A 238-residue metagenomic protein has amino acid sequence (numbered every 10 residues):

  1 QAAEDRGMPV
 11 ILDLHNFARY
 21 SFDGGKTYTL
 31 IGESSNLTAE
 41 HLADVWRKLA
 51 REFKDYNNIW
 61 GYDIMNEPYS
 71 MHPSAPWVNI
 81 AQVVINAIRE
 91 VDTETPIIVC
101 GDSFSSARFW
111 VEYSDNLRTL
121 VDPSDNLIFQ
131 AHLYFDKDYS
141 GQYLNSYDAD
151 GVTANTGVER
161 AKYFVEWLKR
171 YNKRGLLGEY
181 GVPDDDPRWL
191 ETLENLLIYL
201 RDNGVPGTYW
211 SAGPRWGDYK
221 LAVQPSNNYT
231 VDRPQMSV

Functional and structural regions predicted by a protein language model:
Q1-F53: Substrate-binding cleft of extracellular glycoside hydrolase catalytic domains
V10-L12, G175, G207: Hydrophobic beta-strand scaffold residues
H15-R19, G101-S103, W210-G217: Short, solvent-exposed turn/loop segments enriched in Gly/Ser/Thr/Pro and often Arg
S21-F22, D186, G217-D218: Short secondary-structure boundary/hinge segments and terminal tails
S34, E40-G61, M65-V205, L221-R233: Extracellular glycoside hydrolase catalytic/binding regions
Q235-S237: Short, intrinsically disordered, charge-balanced linker/junction segments flanking boundaries in proteins
